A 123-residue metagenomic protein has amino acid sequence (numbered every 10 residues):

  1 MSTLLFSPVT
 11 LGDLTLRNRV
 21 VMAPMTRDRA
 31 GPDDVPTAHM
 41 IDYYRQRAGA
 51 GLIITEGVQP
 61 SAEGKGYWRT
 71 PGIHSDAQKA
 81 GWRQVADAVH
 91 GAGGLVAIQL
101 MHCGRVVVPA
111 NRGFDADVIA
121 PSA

Functional and structural regions predicted by a protein language model:
M1-G12, V20, P24-D42: An N-cap/entry alpha-helix motif that binds or orients negatively charged groups
R19-V21, L52-I54, L95-A97: Structural preference for beta-strand elements that scaffold enzyme active sites
M22, R47, V89, I98: Conserved, mostly hydrophobic/aromatic
P24, G57, L100-H102: A cross-domain feature marking catalytic cores of carbohydrate-active enzymes and several ubiquitous metabolic/repair
M25-H39, Y67-S75, R105-P109: Active-site mouth loops of central-metabolism enzymes
H39-S61: Catalytic domains of carbohydrate-active enzymes, especially glycoside hydrolases
T70-A97: Alpha-helix-loop-beta-strand connector modules within alpha/beta enzyme cores
M101-A123: Non-globular sequence segments
